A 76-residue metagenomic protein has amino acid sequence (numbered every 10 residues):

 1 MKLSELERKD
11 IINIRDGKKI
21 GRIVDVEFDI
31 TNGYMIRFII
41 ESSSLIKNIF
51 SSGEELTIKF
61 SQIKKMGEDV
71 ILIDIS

Functional and structural regions predicted by a protein language model:
M1-S76: Peripheral interaction segments used for macromolecular assembly
